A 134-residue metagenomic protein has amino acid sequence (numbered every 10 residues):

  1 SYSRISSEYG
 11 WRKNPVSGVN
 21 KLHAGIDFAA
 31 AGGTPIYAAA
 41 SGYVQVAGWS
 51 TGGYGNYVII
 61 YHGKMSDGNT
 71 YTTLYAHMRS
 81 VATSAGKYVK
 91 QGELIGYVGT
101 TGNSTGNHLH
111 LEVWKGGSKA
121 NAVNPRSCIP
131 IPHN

Functional and structural regions predicted by a protein language model:
S1-N56, Q91, T100, S104: Surface-exposed, glycine-biased beta-strand/turn segments
I5, G55-H62, D67-N69, A85-N134: Conserved, short, structured surface segments that act as functional micro-motifs
K21-A24, A38-S80, N107-K115: Zn2+-dependent peptidoglycan hydrolase active-site motif and core
A30-G32, H77, T83: Short, solvent-exposed loop/turn positions at domain surfaces that link secondary-structure elements or cap domain
